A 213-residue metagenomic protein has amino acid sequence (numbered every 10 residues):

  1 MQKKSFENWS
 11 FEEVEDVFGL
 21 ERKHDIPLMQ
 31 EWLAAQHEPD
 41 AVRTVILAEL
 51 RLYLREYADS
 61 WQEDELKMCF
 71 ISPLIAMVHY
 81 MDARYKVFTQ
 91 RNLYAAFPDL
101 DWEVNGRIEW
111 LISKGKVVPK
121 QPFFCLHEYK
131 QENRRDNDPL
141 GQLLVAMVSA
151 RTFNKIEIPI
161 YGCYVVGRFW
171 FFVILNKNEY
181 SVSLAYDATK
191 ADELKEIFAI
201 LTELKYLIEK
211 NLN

Functional and structural regions predicted by a protein language model:
M1-I75, Y206-N213: Charged, often low-complexity linker/regulatory segments
S60-A96: An alpha-helical interface "stripe"
E63-K67, E103, D138-Q142: Phosphate/oxyanion-binding active-site loops and adjacent basic polyanion-contact surfaces
F70, I108-K114, P122-N133, V145-A146: Conserved catalytic cores of phosphodiester-cleaving nucleases, focusing on short active-site segments
Y85-V118: Active-site metal-binding core of divalent-cation-utilizing nuclease and nuclease-like domains
V117-Q121, K155-E157: Short, solvent-exposed loop/turn segments that connect beta-strands within catalytic domains and beta-strand-rich
Q131-V182: Nucleic-acid nuclease catalytic cores
V165-N213: Short terminal or interdomain "cap/linker" segment that borders an active site or interface and mediates
